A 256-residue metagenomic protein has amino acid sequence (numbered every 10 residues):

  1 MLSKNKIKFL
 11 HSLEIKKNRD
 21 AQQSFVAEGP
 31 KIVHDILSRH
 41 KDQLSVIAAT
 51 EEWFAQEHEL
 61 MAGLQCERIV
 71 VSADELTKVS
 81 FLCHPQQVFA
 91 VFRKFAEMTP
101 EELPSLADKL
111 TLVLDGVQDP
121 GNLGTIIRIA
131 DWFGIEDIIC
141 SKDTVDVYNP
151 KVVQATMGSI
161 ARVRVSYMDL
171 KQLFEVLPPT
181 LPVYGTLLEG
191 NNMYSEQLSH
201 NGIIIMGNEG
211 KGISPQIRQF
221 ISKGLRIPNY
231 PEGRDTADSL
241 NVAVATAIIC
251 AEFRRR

Functional and structural regions predicted by a protein language model:
M1-F54, T144-V145: Boundary-proximal intrinsically disordered activation/regulatory segments immediately upstream of a helical core
Q23, L114-Q118, Y230-D238: Short pre-catalytic strand/loop immediately N-terminal to key active-site residues, enriched for Gly-Thr
G29, Q118-I126, A237-A245: Amphipathic alpha-helical repeat scaffolds
R68-V91: Glycine/small-residue-rich loop that forms an oxyanion/phosphate-binding "nest" at active or ligand-binding sites
V71-A73, D115, S141-K142, R164 (+1 more regions): Short beta->alpha connector loops at strand-helix junctions that form conserved, small/polar/Pro-enriched
A90, W132-F133, V147-G158, P215 (+1 more regions): Structured adenosyl-cofactor binding patch, chiefly the S-adenosyl-L-methionine
E101-E189: RNA substrate-binding interface of SAM-dependent RNA methyltransferases
G185-A237: Active-site/ligand-binding-proximal alpha/beta "capping" segment
